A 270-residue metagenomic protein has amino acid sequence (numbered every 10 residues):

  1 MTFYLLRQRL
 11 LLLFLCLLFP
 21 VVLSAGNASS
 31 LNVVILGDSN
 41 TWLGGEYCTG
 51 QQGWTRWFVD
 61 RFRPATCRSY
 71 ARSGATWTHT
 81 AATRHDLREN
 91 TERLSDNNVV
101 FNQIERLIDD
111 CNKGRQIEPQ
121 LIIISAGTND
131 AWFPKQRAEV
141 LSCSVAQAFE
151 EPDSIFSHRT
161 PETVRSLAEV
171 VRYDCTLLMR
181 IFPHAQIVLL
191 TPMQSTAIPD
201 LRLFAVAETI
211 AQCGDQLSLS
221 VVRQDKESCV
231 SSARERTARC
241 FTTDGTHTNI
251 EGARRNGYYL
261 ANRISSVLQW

Functional and structural regions predicted by a protein language model:
M1-R7: N-terminal secretory signal peptides that target proteins for export/translocation
R9-V21: Bacterial N-terminal signal peptides
S24-S30: Boundary at the C-terminal end of the N-terminal hydrophobic targeting segment
S30-V34, N40-E150, F156-S157, E169 (+1 more regions): Conserved SGNH/GDSL esterase-like catalytic core that processes O-acyl groups on lipids and polysaccharides
L36-G37, L190: Short hydrophobic segments within beta-strands
E46, A82-L87, P192-W270: Catalytic His-Asp segment of secreted/periplasmic serine-dependent ester chemistry enzymes
W54, Q103, L167-V170, D174 (+1 more regions): A general structural detector for well-ordered alpha-helical segments in enzyme core domains, enriched
S125-N129, R172-A207: Active-site segments of SGNH/GDSL-like serine hydrolases that catalyze O-acetyl group transfer/hydrolysis on lipids
